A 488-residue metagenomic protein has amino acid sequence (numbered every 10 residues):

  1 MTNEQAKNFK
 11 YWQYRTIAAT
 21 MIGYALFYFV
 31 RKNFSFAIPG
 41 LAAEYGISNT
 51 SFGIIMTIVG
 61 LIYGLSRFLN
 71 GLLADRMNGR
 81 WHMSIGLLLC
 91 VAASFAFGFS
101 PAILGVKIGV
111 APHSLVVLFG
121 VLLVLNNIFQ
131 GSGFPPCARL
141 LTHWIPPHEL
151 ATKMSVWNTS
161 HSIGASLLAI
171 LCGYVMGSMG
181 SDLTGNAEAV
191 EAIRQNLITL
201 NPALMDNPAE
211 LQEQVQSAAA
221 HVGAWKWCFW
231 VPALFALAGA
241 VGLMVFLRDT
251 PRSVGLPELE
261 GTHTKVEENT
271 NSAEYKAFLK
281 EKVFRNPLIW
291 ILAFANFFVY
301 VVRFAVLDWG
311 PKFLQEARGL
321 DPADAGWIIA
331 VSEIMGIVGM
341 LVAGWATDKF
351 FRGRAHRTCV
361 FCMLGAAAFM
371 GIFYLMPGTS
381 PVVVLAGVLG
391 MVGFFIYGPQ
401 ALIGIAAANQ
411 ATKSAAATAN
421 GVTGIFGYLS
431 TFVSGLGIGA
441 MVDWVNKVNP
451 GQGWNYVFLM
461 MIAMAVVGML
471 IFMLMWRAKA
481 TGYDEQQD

Functional and structural regions predicted by a protein language model:
T2-K10, V254-I291, A317: Juxtamembrane intracellular "pre-TM" segments in multi-pass secondary transporters
F34-I38, N286-L341, Q400, S434-I438: Extracytoplasmic gate region of multi-pass secondary transporters
R76-L87, K349-M363: Cytoplasmic membrane-interface "Motif A"-like loop-to-helix N-cap segments of 12-TM Major Facilitator Superfamily
L88-P112, L364-G378: C-terminal ends and interior cores of transmembrane alpha-helices in multi-pass membrane transporters/permeases
L122-S160: Cytoplasmic helix-loop-helix junction between adjacent transmembrane helices in 12-TM secondary transporters
A151, S155-G180, G336, G424-G435: Glycine-rich segments within core transmembrane alpha-helices of 12-TM secondary carriers
K226-V245, Y456-L474: Symmetry-related core transmembrane helices of the 12-TM Major Facilitator Superfamily/SLC fold
G353-I403: C-terminal transmembrane helical hairpin of 12-TM major facilitator-type secondary transporters
